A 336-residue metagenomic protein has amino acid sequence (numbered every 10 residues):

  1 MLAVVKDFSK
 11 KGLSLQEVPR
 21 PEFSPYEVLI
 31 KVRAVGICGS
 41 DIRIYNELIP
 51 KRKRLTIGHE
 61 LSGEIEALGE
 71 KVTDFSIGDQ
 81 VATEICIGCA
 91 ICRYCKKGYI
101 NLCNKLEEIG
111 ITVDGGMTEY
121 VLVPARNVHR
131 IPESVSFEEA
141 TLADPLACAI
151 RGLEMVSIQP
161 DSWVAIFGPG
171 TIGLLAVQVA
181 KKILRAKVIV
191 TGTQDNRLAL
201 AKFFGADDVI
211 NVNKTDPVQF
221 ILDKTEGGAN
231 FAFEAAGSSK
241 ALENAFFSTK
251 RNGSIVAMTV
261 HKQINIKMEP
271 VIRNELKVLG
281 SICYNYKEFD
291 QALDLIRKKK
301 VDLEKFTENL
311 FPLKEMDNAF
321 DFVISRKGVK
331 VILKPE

Functional and structural regions predicted by a protein language model:
P21-V35, L48-R93, P132-V135: Glycine-rich beta-strand-centered segment in the early N-terminal region that forms part of a ligand/cofactor-binding
V81, V164, A232: Receiver (REC) domain switch-region micro-motif
C89-F167: NAD(P)H dinucleotide-binding glycine-rich loop of Rossmann-like/cofactor-binding domains, especially the beta1-alpha1
V135-T215, Q219: Mid-domain Rossmann-like dinucleotide-binding core that forms the NAD(H)/NADP(H) cofactor-binding site
V156-I158, F204-K277, D317: Glycine-rich cofactor phosphate-binding loops and adjacent beta1-alpha1 units of small-molecule cofactor enzyme domains
Q194, H261, Y284: Residues in the short beta-alpha loop(s) of Rossmann-like NAD(P)-binding domains
S239, E243-F247, Y286, D290-E336: C-terminal hydrophobic helical "lid"/dimerization subdomain of Rossmann-like NAD(P)H-dependent oxidoreductases
